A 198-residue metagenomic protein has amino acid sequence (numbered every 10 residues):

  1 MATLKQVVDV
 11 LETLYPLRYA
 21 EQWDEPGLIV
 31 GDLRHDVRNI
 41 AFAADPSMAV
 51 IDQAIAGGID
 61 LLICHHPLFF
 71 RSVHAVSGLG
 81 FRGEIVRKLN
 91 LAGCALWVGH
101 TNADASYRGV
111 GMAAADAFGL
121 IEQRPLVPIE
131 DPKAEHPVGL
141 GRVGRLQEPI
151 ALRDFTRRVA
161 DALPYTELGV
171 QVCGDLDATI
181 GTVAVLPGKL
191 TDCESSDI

Functional and structural regions predicted by a protein language model:
M1-I198: Hydrophobic structural segments
